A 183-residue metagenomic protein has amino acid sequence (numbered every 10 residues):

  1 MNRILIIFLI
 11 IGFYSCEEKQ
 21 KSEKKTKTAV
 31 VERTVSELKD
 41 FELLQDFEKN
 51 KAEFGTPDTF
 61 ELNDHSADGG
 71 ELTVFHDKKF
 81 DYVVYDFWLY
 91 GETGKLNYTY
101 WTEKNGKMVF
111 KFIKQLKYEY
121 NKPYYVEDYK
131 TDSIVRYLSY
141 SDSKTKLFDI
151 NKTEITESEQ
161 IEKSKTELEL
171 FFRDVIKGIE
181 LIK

Functional and structural regions predicted by a protein language model:
I4-F13: Sec-dependent N-terminal signal peptides
C16-K19: Bacterial signal peptide processing site
K24-K183: Buried hydrophobic residues that stabilize the cores of well-folded domains
